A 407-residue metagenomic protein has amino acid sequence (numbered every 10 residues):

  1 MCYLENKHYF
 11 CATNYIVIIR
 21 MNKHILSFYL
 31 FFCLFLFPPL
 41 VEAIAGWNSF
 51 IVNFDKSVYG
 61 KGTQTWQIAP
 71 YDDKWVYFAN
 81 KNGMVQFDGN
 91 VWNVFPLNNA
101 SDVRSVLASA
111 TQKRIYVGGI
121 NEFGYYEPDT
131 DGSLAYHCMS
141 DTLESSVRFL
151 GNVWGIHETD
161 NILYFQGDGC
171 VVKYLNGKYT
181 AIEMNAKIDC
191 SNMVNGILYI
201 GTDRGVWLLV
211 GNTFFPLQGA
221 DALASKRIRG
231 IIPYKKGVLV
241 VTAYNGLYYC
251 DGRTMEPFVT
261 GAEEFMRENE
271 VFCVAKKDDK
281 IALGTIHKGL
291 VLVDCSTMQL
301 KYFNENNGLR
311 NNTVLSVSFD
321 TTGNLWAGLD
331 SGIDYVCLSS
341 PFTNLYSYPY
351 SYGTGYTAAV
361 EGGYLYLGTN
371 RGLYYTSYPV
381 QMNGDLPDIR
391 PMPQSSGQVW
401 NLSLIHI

Functional and structural regions predicted by a protein language model:
M1-I407: Carboxylate-rich, polar loop motifs that coordinate divalent cations or form catalytic acidic clusters
